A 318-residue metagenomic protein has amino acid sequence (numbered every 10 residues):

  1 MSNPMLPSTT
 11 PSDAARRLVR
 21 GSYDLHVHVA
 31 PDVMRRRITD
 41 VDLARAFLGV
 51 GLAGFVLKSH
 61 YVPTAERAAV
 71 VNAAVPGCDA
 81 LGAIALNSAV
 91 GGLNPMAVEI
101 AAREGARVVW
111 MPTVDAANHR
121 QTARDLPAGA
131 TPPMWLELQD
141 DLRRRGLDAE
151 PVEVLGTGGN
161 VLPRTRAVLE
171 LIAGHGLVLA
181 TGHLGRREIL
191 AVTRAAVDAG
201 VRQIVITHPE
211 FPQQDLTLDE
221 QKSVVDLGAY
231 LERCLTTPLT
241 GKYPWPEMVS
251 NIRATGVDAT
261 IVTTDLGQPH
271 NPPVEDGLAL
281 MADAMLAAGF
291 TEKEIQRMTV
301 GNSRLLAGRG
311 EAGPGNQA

Functional and structural regions predicted by a protein language model:
S2-C78: An N-terminally biased module of ancient metal coordination in phosphate/nucleic-acid-related enzymes
P7-R17, D40-R45, A65-V71, P95-G105 (+6 more regions): Histidine/acidic residue-rich metal-binding segments in metalloenzymes
Y23-V27, F55-L57, L81-I84, V109-M111 (+4 more regions): Hydrophobic faces of well-ordered beta-strands that scaffold small-molecule active sites in alpha/beta enzyme cores
L25-I38, L81-G92, V154-N160, G182: Active-site mouth loops of central-metabolism enzymes
A30-D32, V62-E66, N87-V90, A116-H119 (+4 more regions): Active-site environment of divalent metal-dependent phosphoester hydrolases
C78-T122, L126: A generic, well-ordered mixed alpha/beta core segment in the N-terminal half of proteins
C234, V257-V274: Short acidic/histidine-rich active-site segments
L278-A318: Mid-to-C-terminal alpha-helical segments outside catalytic/metal-binding sites
